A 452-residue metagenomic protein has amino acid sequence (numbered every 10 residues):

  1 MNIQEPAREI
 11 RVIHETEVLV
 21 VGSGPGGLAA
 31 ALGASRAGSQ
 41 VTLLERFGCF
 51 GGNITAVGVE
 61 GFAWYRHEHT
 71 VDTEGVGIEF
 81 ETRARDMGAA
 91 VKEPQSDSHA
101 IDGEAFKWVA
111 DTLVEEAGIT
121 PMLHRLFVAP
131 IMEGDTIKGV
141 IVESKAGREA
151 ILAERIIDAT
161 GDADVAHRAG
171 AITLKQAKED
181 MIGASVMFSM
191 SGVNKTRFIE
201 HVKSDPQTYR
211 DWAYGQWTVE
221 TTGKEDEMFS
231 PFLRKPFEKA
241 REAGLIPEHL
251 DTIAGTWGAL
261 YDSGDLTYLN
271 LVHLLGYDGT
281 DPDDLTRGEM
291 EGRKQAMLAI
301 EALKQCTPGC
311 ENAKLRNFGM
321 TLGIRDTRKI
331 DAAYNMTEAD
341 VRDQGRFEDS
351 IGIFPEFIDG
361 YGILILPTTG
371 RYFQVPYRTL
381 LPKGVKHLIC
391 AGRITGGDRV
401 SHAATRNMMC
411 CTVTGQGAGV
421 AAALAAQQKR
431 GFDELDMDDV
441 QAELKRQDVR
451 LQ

Functional and structural regions predicted by a protein language model:
M1-R11, Q452: Basic/polar N-terminal segments that are highly enriched at the extreme N-terminus, encompassing both cleavable
A7, I13-E15, G33, S39-Q40 (+3 more regions): Conserved N-terminal/central alpha/beta ligand/cofactor-binding core
I10-G24: Beta1/beta-strand and adjacent pyrophosphate-binding region of the FAD-binding site in flavoprotein oxidoreductases
G27: N-terminal Rossmann-fold NAD(P) dinucleotide-binding loop
N53, E143, G147-R155, A159-Q452: Flavin (FAD/FMN)-binding glycine-rich loop and adjacent Rossmann-like elements that form
R125-R155: Aromatic/His-enriched, Gly/Pro-containing loop or helix-boundary segments that lie immediately adjacent to catalytic
